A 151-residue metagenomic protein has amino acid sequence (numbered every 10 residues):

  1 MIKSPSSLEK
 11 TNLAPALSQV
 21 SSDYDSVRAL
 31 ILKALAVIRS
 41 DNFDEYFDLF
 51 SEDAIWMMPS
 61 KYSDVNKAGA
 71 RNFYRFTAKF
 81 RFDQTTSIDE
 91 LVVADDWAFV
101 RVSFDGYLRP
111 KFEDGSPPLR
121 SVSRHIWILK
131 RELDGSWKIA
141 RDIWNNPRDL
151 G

Functional and structural regions predicted by a protein language model:
M1-E52, V93, L150-G151: Short, low-complexity N-terminal intrinsically disordered segments enriched in polar/charged residues
I2-P15, R120-G151: Short beta-strand edge/turn micro-motifs at domain boundaries
A29-L30, D83-T86, R124: Short, conserved clusters of charged catalytic residues that mark active-site and nucleotide-handling motifs
F43-A94, S103, Y107, L119: A solvent-exposed, acidic/Ser-Thr-rich amphipathic alpha-helical stretch
V93-D96, L133-G135: Short strand-connecting beta-turns/loops that link adjacent beta-strands
F99-D105, R124-I128: Beta-strand secondary-structure signal
Y107-L119, R148-D149: Short, cysteine-centered beta-strand-loop-beta hairpins and adjacent loop/turn segments enriched in charged/polar
